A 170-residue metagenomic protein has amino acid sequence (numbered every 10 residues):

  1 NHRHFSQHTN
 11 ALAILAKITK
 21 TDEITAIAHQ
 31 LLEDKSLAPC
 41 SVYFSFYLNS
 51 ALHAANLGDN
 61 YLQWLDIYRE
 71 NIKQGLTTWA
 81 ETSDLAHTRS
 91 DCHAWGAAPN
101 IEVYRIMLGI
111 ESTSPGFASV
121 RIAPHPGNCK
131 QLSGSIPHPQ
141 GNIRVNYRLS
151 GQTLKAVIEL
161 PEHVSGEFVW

Functional and structural regions predicted by a protein language model:
N1-S90: Catalytic cores of carbohydrate-active enzymes
D59-W170: Non-catalytic C-terminal accessory modules of carbohydrate-active enzymes
